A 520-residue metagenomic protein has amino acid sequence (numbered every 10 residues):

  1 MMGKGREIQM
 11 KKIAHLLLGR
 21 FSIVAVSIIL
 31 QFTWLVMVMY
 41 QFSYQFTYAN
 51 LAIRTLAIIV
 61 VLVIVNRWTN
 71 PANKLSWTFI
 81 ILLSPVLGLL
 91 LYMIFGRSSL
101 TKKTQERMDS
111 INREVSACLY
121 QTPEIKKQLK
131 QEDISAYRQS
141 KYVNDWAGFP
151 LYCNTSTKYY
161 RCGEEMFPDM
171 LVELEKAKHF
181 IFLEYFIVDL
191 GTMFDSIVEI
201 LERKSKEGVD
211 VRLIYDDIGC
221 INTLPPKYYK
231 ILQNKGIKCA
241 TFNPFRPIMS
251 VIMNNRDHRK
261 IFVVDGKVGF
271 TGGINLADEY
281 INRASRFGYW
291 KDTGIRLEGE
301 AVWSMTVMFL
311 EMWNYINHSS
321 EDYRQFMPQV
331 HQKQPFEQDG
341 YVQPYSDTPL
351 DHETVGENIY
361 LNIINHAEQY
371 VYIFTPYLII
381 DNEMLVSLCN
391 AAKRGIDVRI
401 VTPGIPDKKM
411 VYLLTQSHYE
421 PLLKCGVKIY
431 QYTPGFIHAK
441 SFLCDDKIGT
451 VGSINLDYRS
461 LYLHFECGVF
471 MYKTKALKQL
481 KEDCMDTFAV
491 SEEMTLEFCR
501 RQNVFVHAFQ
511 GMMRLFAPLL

Functional and structural regions predicted by a protein language model:
M2-N358, N362, H366, N390 (+6 more regions): N-terminal localization/anchoring segments of enzymes in phospholipid and broader phosphate metabolism
F186, P376-Y377, V411: Glycine- and other small-residue-rich loops at beta-strand/loop junctions that grip anionic moieties
A367, Y377-V398, P403, K408: Helical hairpin unit composed of two closely spaced alpha helices linked by a short loop
F374-T375, T402, Y432, V451-G452: Thr-Gly-centered strand-to-loop micro-motif
V386, Y412-Q416: Short glycine/threonine-rich loop-to-helix capping motif typified by GTGT followed within a few residues by an Asp-Pro
K428: Surface segments flanking catalytic/ligand-binding clefts of nucleic-acid enzymes
K440: Catalytic-core elements of nucleic-acid end-processing and repair enzymes
